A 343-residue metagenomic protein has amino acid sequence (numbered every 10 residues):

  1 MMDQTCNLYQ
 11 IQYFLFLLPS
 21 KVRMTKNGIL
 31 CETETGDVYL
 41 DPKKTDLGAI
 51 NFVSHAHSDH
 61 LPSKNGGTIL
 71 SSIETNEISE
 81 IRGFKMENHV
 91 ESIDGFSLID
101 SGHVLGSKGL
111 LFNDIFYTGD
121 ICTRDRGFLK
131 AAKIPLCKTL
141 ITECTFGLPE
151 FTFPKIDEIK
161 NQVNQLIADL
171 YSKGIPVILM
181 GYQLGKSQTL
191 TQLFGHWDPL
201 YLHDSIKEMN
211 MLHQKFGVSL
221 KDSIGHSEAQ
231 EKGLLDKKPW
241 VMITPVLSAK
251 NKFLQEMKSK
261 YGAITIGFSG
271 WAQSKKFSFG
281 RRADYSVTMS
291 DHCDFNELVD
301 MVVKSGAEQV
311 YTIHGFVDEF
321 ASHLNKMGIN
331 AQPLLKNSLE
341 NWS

Functional and structural regions predicted by a protein language model:
S20-D46, I50-F52, A56-I178, G185 (+1 more regions): His/Asp/Glu-rich metal-coordinating catalytic cores of metallo-dependent phosphodiesterases/hydrolases acting on
R23-M24, K133-I134, L148-L234, Q309-S343: Binuclear metal-ion centers of metallo-dependent hydrolases, dominated by the metallo-beta-lactamase
T25, A229-S343: C-terminal regulatory/interaction regions
I29, E34-D46, H89, D222-K238 (+1 more regions): Short acidic low-complexity segments
G67-N76, I141, P199-M209, G267: Short internal beta-strands
S79-F84, S97-L98, R126-F128, E150-T152 (+3 more regions): Short, charged, surface-exposed secondary-structure boundary motifs
